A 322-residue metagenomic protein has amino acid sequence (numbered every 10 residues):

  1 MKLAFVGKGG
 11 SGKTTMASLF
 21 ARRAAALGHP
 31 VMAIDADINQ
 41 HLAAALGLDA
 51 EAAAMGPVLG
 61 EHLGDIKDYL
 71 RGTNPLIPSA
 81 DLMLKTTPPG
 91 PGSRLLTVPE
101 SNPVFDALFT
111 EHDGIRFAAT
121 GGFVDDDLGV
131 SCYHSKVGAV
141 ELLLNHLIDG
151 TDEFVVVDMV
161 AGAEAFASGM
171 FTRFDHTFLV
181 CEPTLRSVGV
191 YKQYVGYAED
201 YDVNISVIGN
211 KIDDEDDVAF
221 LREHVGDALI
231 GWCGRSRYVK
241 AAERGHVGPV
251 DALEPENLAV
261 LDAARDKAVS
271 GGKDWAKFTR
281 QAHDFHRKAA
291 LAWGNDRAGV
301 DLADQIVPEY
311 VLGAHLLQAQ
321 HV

Functional and structural regions predicted by a protein language model:
K2, P30, I115, F154-V156: Residue-level preference for the first positions of well-ordered beta-strands
K2-I38: Walker A/P-loop phosphate-binding motif and the immediately C-terminal alpha-helix
K8, A36, T120-G122, M159-V160: Fold-independent oxyanion-binding glycine-rich loops and adjacent beta-strand/coil segments at enzyme active sites
L19, V130-D251: Conserved catalytic-core segment of NTP-binding enzymes
R23-E111: N-terminal phosphate/diphosphate-binding loop that engages ATP/GTP or pyrophosphate donors across diverse enzyme folds
A33, I115-F117, L229-W232: Conserved beta-strand scaffold positions in the cores of enzyme catalytic domains, especially in NTP/NDP-utilizing
P91-T110, F117-V155: Cytosolic-facing regulatory segments adjacent to core modules
D200-V322: C-terminal lobe/tail of nucleotide-utilizing enzymes
